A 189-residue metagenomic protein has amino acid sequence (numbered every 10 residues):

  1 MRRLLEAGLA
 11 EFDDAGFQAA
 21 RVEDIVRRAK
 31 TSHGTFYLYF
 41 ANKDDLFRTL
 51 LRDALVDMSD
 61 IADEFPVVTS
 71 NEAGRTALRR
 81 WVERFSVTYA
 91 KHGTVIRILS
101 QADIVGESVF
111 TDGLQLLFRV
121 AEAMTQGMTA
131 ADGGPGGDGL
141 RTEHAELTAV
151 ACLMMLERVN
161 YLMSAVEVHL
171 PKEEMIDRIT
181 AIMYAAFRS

Functional and structural regions predicted by a protein language model:
M1-G8, I25, L50-M58, M124: Generic hydrophobic, amphipathic alpha-helix propensity
R3, E11-D45, T49: Helix-turn-helix
F36, M58, F85-Y89, V95-I98 (+3 more regions): Short, structured motif recognition centered on aromatic/hydrophobic residues
T49, D63-A90, T148, C152: Hydrophobic alpha-helical connector segments
V56-D60, T76, T88, E107-G134 (+4 more regions): Amphipathic alpha-helical packing segments from all-alpha helical-bundle domains
T76-A77, Y89-S108, R158-A165: Amphipathic alpha-helical segments used for helix-helix packing
R79, E83, T142-L153, E157 (+1 more regions): Short, well-structured alpha-helical segments
